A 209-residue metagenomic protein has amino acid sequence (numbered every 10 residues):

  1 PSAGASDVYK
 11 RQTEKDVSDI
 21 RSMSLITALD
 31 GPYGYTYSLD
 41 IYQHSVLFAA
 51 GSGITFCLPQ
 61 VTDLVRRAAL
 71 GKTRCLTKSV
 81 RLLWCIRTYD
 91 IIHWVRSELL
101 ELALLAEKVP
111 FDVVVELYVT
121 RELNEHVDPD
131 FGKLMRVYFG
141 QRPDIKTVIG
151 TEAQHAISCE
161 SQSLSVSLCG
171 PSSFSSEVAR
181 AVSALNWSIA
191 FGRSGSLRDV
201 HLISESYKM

Functional and structural regions predicted by a protein language model:
P1-Y9: Single conserved hydrophobic/aromatic residue that forms the stacking wall/gate of nucleotide- or nucleobase-binding
K10-A28: Extended Gly/Ser/Thr-rich low-complexity repeat segments, especially those forming or decorating extracellular
V17-S18, Y35-Y37, G71-T73, L104-A106 (+2 more regions): Beta-strand elements of modular eukaryotic interaction domains
A28-G31, G53, C57, D144: ABC-type nucleotide-binding domain
G31-I41: A short, basic/flexible loop-to-alpha-helix module at the beginning of a structural domain
V46-F48: Beta1/beta-strand and adjacent pyrophosphate-binding region of the FAD-binding site in flavoprotein oxidoreductases
A50-L83: Classical protein tyrosine phosphatase
V80-M209: Cytosolic C-terminal regulatory domains/tails of membrane transporters and channels
